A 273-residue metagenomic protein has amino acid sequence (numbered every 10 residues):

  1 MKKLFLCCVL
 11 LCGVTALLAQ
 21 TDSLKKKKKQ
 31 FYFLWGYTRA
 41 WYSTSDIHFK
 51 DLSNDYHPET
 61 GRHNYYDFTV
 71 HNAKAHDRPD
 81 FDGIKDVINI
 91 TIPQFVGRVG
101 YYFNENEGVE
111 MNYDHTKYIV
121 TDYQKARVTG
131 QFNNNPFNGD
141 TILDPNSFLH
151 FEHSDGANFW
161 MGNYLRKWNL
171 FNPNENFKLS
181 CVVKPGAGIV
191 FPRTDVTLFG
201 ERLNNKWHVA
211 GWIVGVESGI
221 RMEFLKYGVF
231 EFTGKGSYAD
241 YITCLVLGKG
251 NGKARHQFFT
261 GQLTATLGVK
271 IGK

Functional and structural regions predicted by a protein language model:
M1-K25: Bacterial Sec-dependent N-terminal signal peptides
Q20-Y101, Q262-G272: Short glycine/proline- and aromatic-enriched beta-strand/turn motifs that initiate or cap beta-hairpins
K29, R98-T197, F224, G268-I271: Gram-negative (and chloroplast) outer-membrane scaffold detector with strong preference for beta-barrel transmembrane
K29-F31, T91-F95, S154-W160, L179 (+2 more regions): Residues that define the transmembrane beta-barrel architecture of outer-membrane proteins
T44, D82, F95-V96, Y113-T121 (+8 more regions): Outer-membrane beta-barrel domain signature
H48-A73, L165-G248, I271: Outer-membrane beta-barrel transmembrane domain signature
D82-K85, N146-E152, L198-W207, L247-Q257: Extracellular loop and loop/strand-boundary signature of outer-membrane beta-barrel proteins
Y241-K273: Alpha-helical oligomerization segments
